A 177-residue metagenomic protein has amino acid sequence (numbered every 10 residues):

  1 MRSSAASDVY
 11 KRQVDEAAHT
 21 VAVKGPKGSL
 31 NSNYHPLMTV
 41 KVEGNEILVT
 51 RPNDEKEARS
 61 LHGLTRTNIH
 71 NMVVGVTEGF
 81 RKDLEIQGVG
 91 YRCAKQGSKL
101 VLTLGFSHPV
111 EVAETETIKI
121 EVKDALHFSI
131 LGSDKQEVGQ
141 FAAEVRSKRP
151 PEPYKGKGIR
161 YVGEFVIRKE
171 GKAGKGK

Functional and structural regions predicted by a protein language model:
M1-Y10: Single conserved hydrophobic/aromatic residue that forms the stacking wall/gate of nucleotide- or nucleobase-binding
S7, E16-K41: A positional/architectural concept
R12-V14, M38-V42, Y91-C93, K119-I120: A structural signal for short hydrophobic beta-strand segments in well-ordered beta-sheet cores
P36, V42-R59: Short, charge-patterned binding micro-sites
P52-K135: Extended, positively charged loop/linker patches that create polyanion-binding surfaces
D124-K157: Mixed-charge, glycine-accented linear interaction segment located at domain edges/termini
G163-K177: Short, low-order "capping/linker" segments at domain edges
